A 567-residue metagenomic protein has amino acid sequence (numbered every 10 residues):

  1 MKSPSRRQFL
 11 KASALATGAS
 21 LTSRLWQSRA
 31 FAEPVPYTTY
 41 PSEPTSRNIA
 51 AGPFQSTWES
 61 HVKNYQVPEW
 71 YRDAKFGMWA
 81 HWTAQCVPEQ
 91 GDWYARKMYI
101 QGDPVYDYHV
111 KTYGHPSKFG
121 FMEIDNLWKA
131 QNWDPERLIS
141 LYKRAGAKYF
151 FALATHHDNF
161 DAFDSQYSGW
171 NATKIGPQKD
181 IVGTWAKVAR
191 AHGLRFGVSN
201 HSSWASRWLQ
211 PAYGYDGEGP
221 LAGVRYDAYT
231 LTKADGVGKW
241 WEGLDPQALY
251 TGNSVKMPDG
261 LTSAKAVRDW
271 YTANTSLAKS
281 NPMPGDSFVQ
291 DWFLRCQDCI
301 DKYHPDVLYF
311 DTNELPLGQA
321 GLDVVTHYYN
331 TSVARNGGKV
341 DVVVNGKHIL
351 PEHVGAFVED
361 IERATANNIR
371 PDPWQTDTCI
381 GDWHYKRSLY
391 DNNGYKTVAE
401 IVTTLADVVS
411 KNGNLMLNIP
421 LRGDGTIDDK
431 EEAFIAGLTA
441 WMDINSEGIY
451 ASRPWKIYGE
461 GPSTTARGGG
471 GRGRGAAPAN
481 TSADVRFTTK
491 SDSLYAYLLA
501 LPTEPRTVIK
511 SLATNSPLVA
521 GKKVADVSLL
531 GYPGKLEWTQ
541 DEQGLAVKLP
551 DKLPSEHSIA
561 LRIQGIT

Functional and structural regions predicted by a protein language model:
K2-Q8, G18-V35: N-terminal twin-arginine translocation
K11-A14, F31-T567: Mature catalytic domains of secreted/periplasmic carbohydrate-active enzymes
